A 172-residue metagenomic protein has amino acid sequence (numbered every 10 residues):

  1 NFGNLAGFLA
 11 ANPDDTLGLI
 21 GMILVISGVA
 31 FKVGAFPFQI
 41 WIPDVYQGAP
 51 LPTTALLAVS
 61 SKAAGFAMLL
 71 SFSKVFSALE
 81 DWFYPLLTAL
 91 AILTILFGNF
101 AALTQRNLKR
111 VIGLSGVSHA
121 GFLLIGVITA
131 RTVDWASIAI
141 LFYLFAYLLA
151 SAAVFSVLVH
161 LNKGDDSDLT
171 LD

Functional and structural regions predicted by a protein language model:
N1-D172: Alpha-helical transmembrane segments of multi-pass membrane proteins predominantly involved in bioenergetics
